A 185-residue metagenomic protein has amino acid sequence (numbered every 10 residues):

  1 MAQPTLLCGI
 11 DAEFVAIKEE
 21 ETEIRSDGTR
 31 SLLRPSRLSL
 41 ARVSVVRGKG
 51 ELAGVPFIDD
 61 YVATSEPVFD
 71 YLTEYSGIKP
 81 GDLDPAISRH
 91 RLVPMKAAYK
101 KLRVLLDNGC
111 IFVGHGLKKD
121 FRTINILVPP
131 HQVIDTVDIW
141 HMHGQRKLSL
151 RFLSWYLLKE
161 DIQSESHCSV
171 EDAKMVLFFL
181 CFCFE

Functional and structural regions predicted by a protein language model:
M1-S39: Entry/capping segment at the start of metal-dependent catalytic domains with acidic active-site entry clusters
S36-R42, R47-D82, K96-E185: Metal-dependent phosphoesterase core characteristic of DEDDh/y 3'-5' exonuclease domains
D84-R91: Surface-exposed cleft-lining segments at the edges of enzyme active sites
